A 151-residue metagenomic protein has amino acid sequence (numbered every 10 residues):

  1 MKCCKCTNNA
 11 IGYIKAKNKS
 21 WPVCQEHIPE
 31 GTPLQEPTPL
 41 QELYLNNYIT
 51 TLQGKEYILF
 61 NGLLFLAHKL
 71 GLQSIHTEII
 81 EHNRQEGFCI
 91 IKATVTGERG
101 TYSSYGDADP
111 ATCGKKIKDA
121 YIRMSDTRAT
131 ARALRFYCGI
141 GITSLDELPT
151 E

Functional and structural regions predicted by a protein language model:
M1-K17: Short recognition patches in nucleic-acid-associated and regulatory proteins
C6, C24, I91-V95: Hydrophobic beta-strand residues in large extracellular and virion-surface proteins
C6-N9, E26-E30: Cys/His-rich metal-chelating microdomains
Y13, P29-E151: Polyanion-binding surfaces on beta-sheet-dominated domains and ring/shell assemblies
A16-P29: Cysteine-rich micro-motifs
